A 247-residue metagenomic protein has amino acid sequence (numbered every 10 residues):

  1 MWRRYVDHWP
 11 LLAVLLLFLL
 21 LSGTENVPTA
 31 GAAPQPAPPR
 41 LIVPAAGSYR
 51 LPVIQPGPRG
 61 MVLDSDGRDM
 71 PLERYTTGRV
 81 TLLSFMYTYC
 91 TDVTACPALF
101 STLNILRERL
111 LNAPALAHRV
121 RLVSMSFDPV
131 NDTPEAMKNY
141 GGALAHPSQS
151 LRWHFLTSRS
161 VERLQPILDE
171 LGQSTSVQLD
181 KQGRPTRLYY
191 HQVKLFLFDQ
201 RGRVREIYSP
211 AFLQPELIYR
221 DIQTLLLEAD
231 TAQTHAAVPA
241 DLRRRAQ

Functional and structural regions predicted by a protein language model:
M1-R59, L63, R244-Q247: N-terminal targeting signals for export/organelle localization
Q55-G57, Y75-L82, A117-V120, D132 (+2 more regions): Extracytoplasmic
E73-L99: Short active-site neighborhood of thiol/selenol oxidoreductases, capturing the structured segment around
T81-S84, L122-S126, K194-L197: Soluble periplasmic/extracytoplasmic beta-strand elements of cell-envelope proteins
A98-I167: Structural microenvironment flanking redox-active thiols in thiol-disulfide oxidoreductases
D169, Q178-Q247: Thiol-/selenol-based redox modules, centered on thioredoxin-like and closely related oxidoreductase domains
